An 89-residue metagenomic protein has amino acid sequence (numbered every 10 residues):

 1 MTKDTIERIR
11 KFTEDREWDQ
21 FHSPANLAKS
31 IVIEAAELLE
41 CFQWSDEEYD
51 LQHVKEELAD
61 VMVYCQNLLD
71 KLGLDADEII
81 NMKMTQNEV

Functional and structural regions predicted by a protein language model:
M1-V89: Flexible "arm" and connector segments at domain edges
